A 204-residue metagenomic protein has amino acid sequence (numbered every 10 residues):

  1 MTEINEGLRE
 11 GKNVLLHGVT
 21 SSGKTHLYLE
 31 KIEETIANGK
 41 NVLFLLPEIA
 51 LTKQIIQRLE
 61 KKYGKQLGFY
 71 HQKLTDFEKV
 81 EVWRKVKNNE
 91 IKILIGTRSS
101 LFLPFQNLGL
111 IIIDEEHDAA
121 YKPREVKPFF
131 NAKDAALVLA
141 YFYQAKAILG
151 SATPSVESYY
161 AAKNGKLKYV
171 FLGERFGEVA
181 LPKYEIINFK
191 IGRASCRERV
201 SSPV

Functional and structural regions predicted by a protein language model:
M1, L16-Y28: Glycine-rich phosphate-binding P-loop
M1-R9, K31: Pre-Walker A adenine-sensing motif
R9-L16, K24, G39-V42, I91-K92: Pre-Walker A (Motif I) flank of P-loop NTPase domains
S22-L27, E34-L59, E78: Conserved Walker A/P-loop ATP-binding site and its immediately adjacent core in helicase/helicase-like ATPase domains
T25, L110, H117-I186, R197 (+1 more regions): Post-DEXD/H (motif II) to motif III coupling segment of the RecA-like Helicase ATP-binding lobe
G39-V42, Q66, N89-I93, N107-L110 (+2 more regions): Loop/turn-to-beta-strand initiation segments
R58-L94, F105-L108: Conserved motor-coupling elements within RecA-like helicase/translocase cores
G96, I113-D114: Hydrophobic residues in beta-strands of the RecA-like P-loop NTPase core, especially within AAA+ ATPase
